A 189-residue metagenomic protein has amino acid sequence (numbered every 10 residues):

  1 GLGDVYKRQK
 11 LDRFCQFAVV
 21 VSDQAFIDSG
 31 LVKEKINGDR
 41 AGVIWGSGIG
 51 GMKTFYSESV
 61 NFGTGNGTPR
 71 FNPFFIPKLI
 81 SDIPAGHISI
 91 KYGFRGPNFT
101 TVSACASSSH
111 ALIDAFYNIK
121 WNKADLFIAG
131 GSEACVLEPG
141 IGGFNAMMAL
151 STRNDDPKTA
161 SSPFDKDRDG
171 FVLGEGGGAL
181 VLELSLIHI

Functional and structural regions predicted by a protein language model:
G1-Y6, I189: Short, small-residue-biased leader/transition segments that mark boundaries at the very start of proteins
R8, I27-N37, G48-I187: Acyl-thioester C-C bond-transforming condensing/cleaving domain
K10-Q24: N-terminal amphipathic, basic-rich helices that act as targeting or association modules
F14, G46-G48: Acidic/polar N-terminal loop/beta-strand segments that form early-domain functional surfaces
R40: Conserved catalytic motifs of the protein kinase core domain
